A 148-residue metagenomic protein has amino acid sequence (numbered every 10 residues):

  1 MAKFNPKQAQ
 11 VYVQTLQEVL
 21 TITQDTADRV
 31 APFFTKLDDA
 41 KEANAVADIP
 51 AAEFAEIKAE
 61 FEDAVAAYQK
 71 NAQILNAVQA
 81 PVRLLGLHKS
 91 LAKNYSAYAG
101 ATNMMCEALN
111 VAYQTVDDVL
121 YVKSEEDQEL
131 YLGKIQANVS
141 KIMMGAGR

Functional and structural regions predicted by a protein language model:
A2-A47, A101-R148: C-terminal amphipathic alpha-helix
Q10-Q14, A51-E62, L85-A92, D118-E126: Short, charged, amphipathic alpha-helical segments
Q24, E62-A66, S96: Alpha-helix N-cap/helix-start motif at coil-to-helix transitions, marked by capping-box chemistry
A27, A31, F61-E62, A72: Short, hydrophobic, well-ordered secondary-structure elements
A64-I74, Q128-I135: Amphipathic alpha-helical packing segments from all-alpha helical-bundle domains
A67-L91, A146: Short, solvent-exposed, charged loop/turn and helix-capping segments that join or cap alpha-helices on peripheral
N94-T102: Hydrophobic alpha-helical membrane segments
